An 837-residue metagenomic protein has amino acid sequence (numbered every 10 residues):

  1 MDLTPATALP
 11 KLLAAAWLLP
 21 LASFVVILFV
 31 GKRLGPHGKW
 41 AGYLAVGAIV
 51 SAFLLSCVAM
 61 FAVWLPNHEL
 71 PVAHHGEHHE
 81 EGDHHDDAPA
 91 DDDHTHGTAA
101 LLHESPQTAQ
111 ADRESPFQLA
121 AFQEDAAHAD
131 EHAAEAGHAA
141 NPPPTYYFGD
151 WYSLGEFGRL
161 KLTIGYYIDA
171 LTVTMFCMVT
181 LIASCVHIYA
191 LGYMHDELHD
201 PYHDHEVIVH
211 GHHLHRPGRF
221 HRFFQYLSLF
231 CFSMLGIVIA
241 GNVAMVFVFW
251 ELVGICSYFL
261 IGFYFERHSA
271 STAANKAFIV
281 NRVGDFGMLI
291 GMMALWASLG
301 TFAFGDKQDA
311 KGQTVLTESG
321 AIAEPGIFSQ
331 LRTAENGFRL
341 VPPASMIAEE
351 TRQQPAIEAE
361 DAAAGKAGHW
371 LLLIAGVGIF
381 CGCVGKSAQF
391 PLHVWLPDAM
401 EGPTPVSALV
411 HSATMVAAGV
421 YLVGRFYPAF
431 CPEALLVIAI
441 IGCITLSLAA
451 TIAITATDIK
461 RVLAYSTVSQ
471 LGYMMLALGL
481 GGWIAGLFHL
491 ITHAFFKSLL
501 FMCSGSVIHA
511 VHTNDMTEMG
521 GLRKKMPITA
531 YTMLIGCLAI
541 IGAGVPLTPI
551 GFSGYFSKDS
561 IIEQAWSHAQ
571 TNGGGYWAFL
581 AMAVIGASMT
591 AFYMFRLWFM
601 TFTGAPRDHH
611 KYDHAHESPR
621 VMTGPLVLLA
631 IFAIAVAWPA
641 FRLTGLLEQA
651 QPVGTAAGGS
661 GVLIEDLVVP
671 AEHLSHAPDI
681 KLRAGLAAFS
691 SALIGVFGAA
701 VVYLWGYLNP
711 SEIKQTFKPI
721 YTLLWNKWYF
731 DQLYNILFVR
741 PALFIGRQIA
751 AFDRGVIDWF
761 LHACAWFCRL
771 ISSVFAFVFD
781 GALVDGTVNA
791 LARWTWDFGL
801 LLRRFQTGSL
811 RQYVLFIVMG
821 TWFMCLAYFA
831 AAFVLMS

Functional and structural regions predicted by a protein language model:
M1-A14, R33-H221, Q225, T301 (+4 more regions): Transmembrane helix-loop-helix hairpins at membrane boundaries of multipass inner-membrane proteins
M1-P10, N67-G76, G137-G165, G236-V246 (+6 more regions): Membrane-interface interhelical loops and short amphipathic "cap" helices that link adjacent transmembrane segments
D2-L19, H37-G47, L160-V179, R219-Y226 (+9 more regions): Membrane-entry segments of alpha-helical transmembrane domains in multi-pass membrane proteins
W17-K32, V384, A388: N-terminal signal-anchor/start-transfer transmembrane helix
L19, V416, G442, G536-L538 (+4 more regions): Hydrophobic membrane-spanning alpha-helices of multi-pass integral membrane proteins
S56, A183-H187, K497, S588-L597 (+1 more regions): Hydrophobic alpha-helical membrane-embedded segments
D125-A170, L643-S690, V701-S837: Aromatic-capped, Gly/Pro-kinked transmembrane alpha-helices
C185-V246, I255-E617, F632-A640: Hydrophobic transmembrane alpha-helices and their helix-loop junctions in integral membrane proteins
